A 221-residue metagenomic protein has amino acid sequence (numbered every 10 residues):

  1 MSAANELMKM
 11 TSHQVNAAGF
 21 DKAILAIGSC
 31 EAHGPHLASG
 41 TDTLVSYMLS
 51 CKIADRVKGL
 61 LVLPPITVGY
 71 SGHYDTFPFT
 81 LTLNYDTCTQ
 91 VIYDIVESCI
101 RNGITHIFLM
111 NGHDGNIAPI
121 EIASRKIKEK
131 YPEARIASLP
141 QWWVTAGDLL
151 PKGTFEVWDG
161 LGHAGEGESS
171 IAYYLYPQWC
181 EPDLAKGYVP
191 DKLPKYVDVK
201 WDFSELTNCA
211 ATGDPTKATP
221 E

Functional and structural regions predicted by a protein language model:
M1-F108, D114-E221: Extended, histidine- and acidic-residue-enriched regions that form the cofactor-binding/catalytic faces
